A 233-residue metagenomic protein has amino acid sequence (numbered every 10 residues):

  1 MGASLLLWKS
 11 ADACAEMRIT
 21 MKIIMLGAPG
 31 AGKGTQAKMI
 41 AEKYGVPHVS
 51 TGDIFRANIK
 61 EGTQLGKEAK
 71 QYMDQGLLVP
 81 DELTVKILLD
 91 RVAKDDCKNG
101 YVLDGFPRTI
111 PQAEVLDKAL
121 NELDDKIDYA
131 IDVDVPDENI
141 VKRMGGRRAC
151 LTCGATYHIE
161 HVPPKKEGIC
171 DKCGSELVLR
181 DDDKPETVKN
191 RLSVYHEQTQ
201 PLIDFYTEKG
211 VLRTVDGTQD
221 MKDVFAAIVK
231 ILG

Functional and structural regions predicted by a protein language model:
G2-G233: Glycine-rich phosphate-binding loop of ATP-dependent small-molecule kinases
